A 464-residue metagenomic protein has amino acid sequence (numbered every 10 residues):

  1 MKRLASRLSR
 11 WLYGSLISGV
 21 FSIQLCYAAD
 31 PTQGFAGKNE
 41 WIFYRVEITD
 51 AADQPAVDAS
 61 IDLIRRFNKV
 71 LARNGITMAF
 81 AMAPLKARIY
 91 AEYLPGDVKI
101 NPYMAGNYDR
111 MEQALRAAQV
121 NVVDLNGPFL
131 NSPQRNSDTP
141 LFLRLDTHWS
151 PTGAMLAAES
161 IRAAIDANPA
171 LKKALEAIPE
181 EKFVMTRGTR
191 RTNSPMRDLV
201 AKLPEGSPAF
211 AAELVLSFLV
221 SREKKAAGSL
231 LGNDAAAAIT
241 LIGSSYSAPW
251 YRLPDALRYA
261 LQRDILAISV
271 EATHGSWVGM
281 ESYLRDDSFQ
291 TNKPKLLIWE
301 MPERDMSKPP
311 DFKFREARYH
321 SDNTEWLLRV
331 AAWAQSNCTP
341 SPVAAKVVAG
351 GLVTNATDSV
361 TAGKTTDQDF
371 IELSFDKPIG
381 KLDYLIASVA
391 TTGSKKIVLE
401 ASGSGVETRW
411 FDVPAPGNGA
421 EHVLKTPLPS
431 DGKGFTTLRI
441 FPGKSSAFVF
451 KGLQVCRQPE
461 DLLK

Functional and structural regions predicted by a protein language model:
K2-Y13, I17-V20, Q24-K464: Extracellular glycan-modifying ectodomains
